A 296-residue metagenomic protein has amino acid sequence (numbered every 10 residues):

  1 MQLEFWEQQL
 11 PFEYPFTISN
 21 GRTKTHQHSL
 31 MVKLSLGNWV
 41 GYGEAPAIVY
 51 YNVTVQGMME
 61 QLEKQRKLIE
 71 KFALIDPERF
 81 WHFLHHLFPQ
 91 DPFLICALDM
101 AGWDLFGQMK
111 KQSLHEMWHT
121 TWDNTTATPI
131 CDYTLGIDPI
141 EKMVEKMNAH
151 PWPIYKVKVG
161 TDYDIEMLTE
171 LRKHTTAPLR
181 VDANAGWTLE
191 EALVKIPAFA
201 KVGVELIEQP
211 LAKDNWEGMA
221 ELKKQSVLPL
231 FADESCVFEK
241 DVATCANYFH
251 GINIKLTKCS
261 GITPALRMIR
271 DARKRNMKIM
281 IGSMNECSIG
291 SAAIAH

Functional and structural regions predicted by a protein language model:
M1-G37, E44-Y51: Structured beta-strand/loop patches that form or line metal/cofactor-binding pockets in enzymes
M31-V32, N38, L98, K111 (+6 more regions): Conserved, mostly hydrophobic/aromatic
L34-L36, V40-M109: Metal- or metallocofactor-binding catalytic centers and their adjacent structured scaffolds across diverse enzyme
M59, E63-R66, D99, W103-D104 (+4 more regions): Predominant activation on well-ordered alpha-helical scaffold segments within soluble catalytic domains
H86, D214-E221, Q225-P229, C236-H296: Shared catalytic-loop signature of beta/alpha-barrel
F106-G107, R172, K223, A272: A generic structural signal for well-ordered alpha-helical segments
L114-S226: Metal-dependent enolase-superfamily TIM-barrel catalytic cores that perform enediolate-based chemistry
V181-D182, A232-E234: Short beta-strand elements of ligand-binding domains
